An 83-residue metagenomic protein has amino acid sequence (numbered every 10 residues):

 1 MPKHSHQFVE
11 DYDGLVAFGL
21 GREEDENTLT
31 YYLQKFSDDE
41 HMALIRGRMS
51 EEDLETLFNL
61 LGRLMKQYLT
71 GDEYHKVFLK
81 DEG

Functional and structural regions predicted by a protein language model:
P2-E40: N-terminal acidic leader/helix
D11, T28-Y32, L44, L60 (+2 more regions): Charge-rich, solvent-exposed alpha-helical interaction surfaces
D39-M42, H75: A general structural signal for well-ordered secondary-structure junctions
M42-F58: Acidic, low-complexity, intrinsically disordered interaction modules
L54-G83: Short, compact, well-ordered microdomains
